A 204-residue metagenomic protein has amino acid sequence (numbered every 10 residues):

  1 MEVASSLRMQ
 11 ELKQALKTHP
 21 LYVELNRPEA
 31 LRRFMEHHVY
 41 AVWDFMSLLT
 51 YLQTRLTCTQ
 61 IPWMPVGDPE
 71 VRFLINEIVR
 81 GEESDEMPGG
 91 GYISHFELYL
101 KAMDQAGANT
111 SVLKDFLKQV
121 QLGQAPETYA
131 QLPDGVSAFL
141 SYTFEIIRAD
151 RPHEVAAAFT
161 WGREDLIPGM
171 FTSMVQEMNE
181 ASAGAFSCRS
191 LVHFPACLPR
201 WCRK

Functional and structural regions predicted by a protein language model:
M1-L12, L100, N109-K114, C202: Non-cleavable N-terminal signal-anchor transmembrane helices
E2, D68, Y92: Flexible, glycine- and charge-enriched loops at secondary-structure boundaries
E2-L16, N26-P65, G81-E86, D134-F139 (+2 more regions): Alpha-helical bundle segments that constitute or directly flank the non-heme di-iron/ferroxidase center
G67-F73: Short, well-ordered alpha-helical segments that carry or flank key catalytic/ligand-binding motifs at enzyme/regulatory
F73-S190: Active-site-proximal alpha-helical scaffolds that flank and shape metal-associated catalytic sites
G184-K204: Accessory, usually C-terminal, subdomains that scaffold auxiliary metal cofactors
